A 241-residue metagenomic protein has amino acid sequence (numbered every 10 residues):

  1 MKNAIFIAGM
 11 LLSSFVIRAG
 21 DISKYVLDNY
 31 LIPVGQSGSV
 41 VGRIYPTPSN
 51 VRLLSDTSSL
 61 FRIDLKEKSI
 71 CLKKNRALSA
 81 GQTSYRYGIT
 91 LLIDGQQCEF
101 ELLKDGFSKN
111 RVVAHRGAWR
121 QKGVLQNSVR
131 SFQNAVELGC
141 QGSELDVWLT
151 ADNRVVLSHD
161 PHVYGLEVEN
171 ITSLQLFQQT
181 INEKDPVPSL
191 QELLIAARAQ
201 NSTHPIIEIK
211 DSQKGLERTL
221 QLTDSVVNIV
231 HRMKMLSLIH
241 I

Functional and structural regions predicted by a protein language model:
M1-A4: Positively charged n-region of N-terminal signal peptides that target proteins for export
G9-R18: Hydrophobic h-region of N-terminal signal peptides that target proteins for export in Gram-negative bacteria
G20-L54, S58, K66-S69, L78-L238: Phosphate-group recognition and catalysis centered on beta-loop-alpha active-site segments
K73-K74: Metal-cofactor-binding active-site regions of metalloenzymes
